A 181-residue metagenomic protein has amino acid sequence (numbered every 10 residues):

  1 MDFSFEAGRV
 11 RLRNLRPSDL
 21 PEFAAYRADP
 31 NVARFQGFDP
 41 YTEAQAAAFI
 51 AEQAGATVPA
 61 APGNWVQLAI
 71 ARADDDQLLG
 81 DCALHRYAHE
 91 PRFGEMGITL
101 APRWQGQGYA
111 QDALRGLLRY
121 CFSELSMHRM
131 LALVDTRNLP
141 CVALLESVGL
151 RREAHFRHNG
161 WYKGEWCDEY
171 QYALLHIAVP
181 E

Functional and structural regions predicted by a protein language model:
M1-R103, E165-E181: GNAT-family acyltransferases
P30-N31, L125, G149: Structural motif
D76, G108, N138, G164: Conserved G/P- and acidic residue-centered "switch" motifs that form tight phosphate/ATP-binding loops in soluble
M96, M130-A132, E146, R152 (+1 more regions): A structural signal for short, well-ordered beta-strand segments
A101, A132-V142: Conserved beta-strand-loop-alpha-helix junction that forms the acyl-donor binding cleft
G106-S123, L139-S147: Conserved acetyl-CoA-binding loop-helix of GNAT-fold acetyltransferases
L131-L133, R151-C167: Conserved catalytic-core motifs of GNAT/GCN5-like acyltransferases
